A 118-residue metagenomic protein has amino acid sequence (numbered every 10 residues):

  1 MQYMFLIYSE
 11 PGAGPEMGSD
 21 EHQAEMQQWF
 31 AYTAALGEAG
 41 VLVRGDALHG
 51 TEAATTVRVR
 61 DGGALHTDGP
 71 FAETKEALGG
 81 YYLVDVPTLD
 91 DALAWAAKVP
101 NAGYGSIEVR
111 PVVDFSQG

Functional and structural regions predicted by a protein language model:
M1-G118: Conserved, structured core segments of small domains
